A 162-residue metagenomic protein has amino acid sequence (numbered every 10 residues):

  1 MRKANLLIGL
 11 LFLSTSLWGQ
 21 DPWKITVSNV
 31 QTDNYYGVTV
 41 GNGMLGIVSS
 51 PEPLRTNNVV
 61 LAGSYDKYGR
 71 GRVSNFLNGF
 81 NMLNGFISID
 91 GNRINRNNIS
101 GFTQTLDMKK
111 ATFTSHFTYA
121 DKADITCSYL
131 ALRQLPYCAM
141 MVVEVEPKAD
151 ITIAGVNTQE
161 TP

Functional and structural regions predicted by a protein language model:
M1-Q20: Bacterial Sec-dependent N-terminal signal peptides
Q20-P162: Beta-sandwich/jelly-roll carbohydrate-recognition scaffolds of carbohydrate-active enzymes
